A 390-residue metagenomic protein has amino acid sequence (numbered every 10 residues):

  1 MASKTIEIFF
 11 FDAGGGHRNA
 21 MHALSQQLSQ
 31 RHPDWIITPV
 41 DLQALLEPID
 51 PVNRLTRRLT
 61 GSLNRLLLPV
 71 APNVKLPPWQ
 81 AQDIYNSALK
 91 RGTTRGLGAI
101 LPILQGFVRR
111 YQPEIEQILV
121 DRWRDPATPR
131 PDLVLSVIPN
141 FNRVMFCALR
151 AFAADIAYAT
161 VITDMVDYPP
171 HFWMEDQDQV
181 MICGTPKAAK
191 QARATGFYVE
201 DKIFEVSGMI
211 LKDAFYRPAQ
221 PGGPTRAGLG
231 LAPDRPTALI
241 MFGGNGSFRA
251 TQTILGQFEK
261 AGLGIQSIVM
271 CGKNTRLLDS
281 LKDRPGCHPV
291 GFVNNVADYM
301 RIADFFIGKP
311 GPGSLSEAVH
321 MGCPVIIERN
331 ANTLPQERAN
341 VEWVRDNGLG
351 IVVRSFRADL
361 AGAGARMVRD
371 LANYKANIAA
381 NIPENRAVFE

Functional and structural regions predicted by a protein language model:
G15, A20, I84-F197: Active-site and donor-binding regions of nucleotide-sugar-utilizing enzymes
A23, S29-V120: Conserved N-terminal ligand/cofactor-binding loop architecture of enzyme catalytic domains
A23-W35, F152, Q257-L263: A short, Lys/Arg-enriched amphipathic alpha-helix followed by its capping loop at the start of a domain
Q179-N245, G272-N274: A nucleotide-sugar donor-handling region in carbohydrate enzymes
P221, I351, R357-N381: Conserved donor-nucleotide binding/catalytic region of nucleotide-linked donor-dependent transferases
G222-P224, L229-I302: Donor-nucleotide binding loops and adjacent catalytic segments primarily of GT-B fold Leloir glycosyltransferases
R301-G311: Acidic donor-binding loop of glycosyltransferase active sites
L315-G362: Catalytic binding pocket for nucleotide-activated donors in carbohydrate/polymer assembly enzymes
